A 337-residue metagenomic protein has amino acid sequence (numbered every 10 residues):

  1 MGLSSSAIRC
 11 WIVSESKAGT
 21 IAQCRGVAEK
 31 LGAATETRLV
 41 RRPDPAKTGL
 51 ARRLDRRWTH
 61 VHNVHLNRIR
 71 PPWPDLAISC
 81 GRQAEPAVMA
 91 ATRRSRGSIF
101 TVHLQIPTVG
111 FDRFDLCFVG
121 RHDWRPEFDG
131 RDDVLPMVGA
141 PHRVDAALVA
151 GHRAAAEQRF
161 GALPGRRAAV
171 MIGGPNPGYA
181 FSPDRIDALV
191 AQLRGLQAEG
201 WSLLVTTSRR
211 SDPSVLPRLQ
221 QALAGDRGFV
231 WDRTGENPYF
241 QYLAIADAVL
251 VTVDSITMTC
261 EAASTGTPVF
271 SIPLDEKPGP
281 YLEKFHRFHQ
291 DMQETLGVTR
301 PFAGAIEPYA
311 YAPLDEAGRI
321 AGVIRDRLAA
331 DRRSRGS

Functional and structural regions predicted by a protein language model:
S5-W11: Extreme N-terminal starter segment of soluble prokaryotic enzymes
I12-P136: Active-site and donor-binding regions of nucleotide-sugar-utilizing enzymes
E15-T20, Y239-Y281: A donor-sugar binding/catalytic signature common to diverse glycosyltransferases and related nucleotide-sugar
R38-L39, V119, L203-R209, F270: Short internal beta-strands
P43, G200-G235: Catalytic donor nucleotide-activated moiety binding site of glycosyltransferases and closely related
D112-S182, G304-A305, Y309-A310, L314: A nucleotide-sugar donor-handling region in carbohydrate enzymes
P175-T207: Conserved catalytic-core segment of nucleotide-activated headgroup transferases in glycan assembly
H289-S337: Leloir-type glycosyltransferase catalytic cores
